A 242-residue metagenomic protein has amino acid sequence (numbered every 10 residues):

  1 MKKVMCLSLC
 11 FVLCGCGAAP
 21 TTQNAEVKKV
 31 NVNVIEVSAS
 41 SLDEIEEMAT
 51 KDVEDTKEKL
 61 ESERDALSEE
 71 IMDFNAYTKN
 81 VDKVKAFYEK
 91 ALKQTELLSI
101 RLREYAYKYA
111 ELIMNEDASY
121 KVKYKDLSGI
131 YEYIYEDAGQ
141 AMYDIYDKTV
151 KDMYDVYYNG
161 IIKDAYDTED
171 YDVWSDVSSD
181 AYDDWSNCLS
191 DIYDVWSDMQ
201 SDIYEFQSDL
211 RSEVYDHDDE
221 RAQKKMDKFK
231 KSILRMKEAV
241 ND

Functional and structural regions predicted by a protein language model:
V4-L13: Sec-dependent N-terminal signal peptides
C14-K29, A39: Sec-dependent signal peptide cleavage junction
I45-D52, T56-T95, S99-L102, M142 (+3 more regions): C-terminal amphipathic alpha-helix
